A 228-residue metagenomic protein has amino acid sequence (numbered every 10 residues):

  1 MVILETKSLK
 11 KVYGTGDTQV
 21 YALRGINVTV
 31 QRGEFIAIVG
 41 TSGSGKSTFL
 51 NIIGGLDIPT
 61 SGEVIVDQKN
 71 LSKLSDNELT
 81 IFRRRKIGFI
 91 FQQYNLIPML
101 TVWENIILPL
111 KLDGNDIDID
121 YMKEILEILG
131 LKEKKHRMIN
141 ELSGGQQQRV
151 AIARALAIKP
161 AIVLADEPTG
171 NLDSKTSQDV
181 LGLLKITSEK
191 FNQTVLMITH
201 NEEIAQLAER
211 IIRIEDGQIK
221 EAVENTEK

Functional and structural regions predicted by a protein language model:
T41-S44: Walker A (P-loop) phosphate-binding loop of ABC-type ATPase nucleotide-binding domains
G54: Helix-to-loop junction immediately C-terminal to a conserved catalytic motif
G62-N70: Conserved ABC transporter NBD signature motif
L100-I107: Short coil-to-helix segment of the ABC ATPase nucleotide-binding domain corresponding to the Q-loop/switch region
M138-Q148: Conserved ABC ATPase signature
K159: Conserved catalytic motifs of ABC-family nucleotide-binding domains
V163-D166: Catalytic Walker B motif of ABC-type/P-loop ATPase nucleotide-binding domains
